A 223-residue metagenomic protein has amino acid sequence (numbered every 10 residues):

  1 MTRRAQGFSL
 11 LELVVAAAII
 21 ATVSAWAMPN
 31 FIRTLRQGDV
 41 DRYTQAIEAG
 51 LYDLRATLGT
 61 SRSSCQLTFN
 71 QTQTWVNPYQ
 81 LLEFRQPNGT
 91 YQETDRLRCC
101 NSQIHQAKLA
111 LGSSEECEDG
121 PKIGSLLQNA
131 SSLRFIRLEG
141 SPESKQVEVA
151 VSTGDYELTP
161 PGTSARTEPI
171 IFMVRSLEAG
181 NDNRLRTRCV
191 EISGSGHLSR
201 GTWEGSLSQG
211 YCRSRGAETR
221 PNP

Functional and structural regions predicted by a protein language model:
M1-R36, V40: N-terminal single-pass transmembrane signal-anchor helix
W26-Q37, Q45, A56, S64 (+1 more regions): N-terminal helix-rich module
A49-D53: Phosphate-interacting basic helix/loop segments used at nucleotide- and nucleic-acid interfaces
